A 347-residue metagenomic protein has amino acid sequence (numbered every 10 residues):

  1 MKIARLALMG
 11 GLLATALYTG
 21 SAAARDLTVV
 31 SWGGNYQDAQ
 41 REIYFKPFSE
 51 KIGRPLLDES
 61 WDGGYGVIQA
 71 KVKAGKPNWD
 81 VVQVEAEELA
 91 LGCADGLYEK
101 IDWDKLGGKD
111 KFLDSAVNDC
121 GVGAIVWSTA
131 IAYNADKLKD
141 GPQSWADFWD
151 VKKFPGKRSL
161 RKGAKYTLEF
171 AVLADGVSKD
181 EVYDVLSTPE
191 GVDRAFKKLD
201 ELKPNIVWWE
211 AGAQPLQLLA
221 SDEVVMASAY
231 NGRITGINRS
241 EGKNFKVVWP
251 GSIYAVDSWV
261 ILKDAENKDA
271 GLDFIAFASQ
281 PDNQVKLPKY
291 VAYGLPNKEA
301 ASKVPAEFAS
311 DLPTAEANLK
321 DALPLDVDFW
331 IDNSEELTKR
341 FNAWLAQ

Functional and structural regions predicted by a protein language model:
L17-A24: Sec/Tat signal peptide C-region and signal peptidase I cleavage site
R25-G92: Early extracytoplasmic/lumenal segment of secretory-pathway proteins
G34-A39, P77-W79, V84-L216, A220: Extracytoplasmic ligand-binding site segments that recognize negatively charged/polar headgroups
L89-L91, M226-N244: A ligand-binding cleft/hinge motif common to bilobed small-molecule-binding domains
W127-T129, V192-E201, R239-A265: Periplasmic-binding protein-like
A130-K137, V172-A174, V256-K268, K286-Y290: A bilobed periplasmic-binding-protein/Venus flytrap-type ligand-binding module shared by bacterial periplasmic
L262-A322: Mature extracytoplasmic/periplasmic domains
L319-Q347: Conserved C-terminal helix/tail region of periplasmic/extracytoplasmic solute-binding proteins
